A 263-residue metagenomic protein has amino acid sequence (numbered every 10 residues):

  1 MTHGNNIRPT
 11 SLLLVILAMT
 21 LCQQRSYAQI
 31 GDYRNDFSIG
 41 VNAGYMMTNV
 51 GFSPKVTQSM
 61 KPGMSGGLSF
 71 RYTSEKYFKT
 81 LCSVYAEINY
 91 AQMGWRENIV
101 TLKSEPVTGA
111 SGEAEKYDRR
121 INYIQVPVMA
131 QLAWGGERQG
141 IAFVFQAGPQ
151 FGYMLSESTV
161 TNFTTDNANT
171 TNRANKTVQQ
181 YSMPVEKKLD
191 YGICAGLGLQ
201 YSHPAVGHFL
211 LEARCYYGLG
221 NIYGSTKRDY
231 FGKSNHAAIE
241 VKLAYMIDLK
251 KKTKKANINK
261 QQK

Functional and structural regions predicted by a protein language model:
M1-R34, N42, L243-L249, K263: Bacterial Sec-dependent N-terminal signal peptides
Y27-R71, M246, K263: Short glycine/proline- and aromatic-enriched beta-strand/turn motifs that initiate or cap beta-hairpins
Q29-D36, E75-C82, G135-A142, H203-H208 (+1 more regions): Short loop/turn motifs that connect adjacent beta-strands in outer-membrane beta-barrel proteins
F37, R71-V160: Gram-negative (and chloroplast) outer-membrane scaffold detector with strong preference for beta-barrel transmembrane
V41-Y45, G66-Y72, Y90, V126-W134 (+4 more regions): Residues on the lipid-exposed face of transmembrane beta-strands in outer-membrane beta-barrel proteins
N49-M60, M93-Y123, M154-D190, N221-A238: Extracellular/periplasm-exposed beta-strand and loop segments of Gram-negative cell-envelope proteins, dominated by
K61-G67, L81-S83, I121-P127, A142-V144 (+2 more regions): Transmembrane beta-barrel architecture of outer-membrane proteins
D190, A195-K263: Predominantly the C-terminal beta-signal and adjacent terminal strand-loop region of outer-membrane beta-barrel
